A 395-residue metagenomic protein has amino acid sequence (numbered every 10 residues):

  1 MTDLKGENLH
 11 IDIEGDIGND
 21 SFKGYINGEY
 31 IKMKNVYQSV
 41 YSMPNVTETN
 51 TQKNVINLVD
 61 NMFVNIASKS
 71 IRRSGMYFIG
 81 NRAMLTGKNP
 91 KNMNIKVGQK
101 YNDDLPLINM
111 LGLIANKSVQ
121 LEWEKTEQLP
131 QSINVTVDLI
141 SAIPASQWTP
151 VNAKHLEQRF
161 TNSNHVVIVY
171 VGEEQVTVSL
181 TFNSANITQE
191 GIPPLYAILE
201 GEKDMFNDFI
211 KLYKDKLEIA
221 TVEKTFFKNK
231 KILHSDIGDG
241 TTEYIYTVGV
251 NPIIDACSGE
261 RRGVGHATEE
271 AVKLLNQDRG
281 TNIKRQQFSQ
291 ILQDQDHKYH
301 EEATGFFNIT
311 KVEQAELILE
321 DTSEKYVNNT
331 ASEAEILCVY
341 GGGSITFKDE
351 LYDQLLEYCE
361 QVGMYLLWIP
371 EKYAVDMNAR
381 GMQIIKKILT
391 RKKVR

Functional and structural regions predicted by a protein language model:
M1-I232, I254, E316-V339, S344-R395: Nucleotide/phosphate-binding catalytic cleft detector across ATP-hydrolyzing and phosphate-transferring enzymes
I133-N134, Y244-G249, D296-H300, L356-C359: Short amphipathic alpha-helical segments, especially helix-boundary/capping motifs
G191-K211, D239, E243-R285, A374: Glycine-rich phosphate-binding loop plus the immediately following alpha-helix
G259, F306, P370: Conserved short-loop catalytic and cofactor-binding motifs
L275-I309: A mobile "lid/hinge" subdomain adjacent to the ATP/sugar-phosphate binding pocket shared across diverse ATP-dependent
T310-Q314: Contiguous effector/interaction surfaces
